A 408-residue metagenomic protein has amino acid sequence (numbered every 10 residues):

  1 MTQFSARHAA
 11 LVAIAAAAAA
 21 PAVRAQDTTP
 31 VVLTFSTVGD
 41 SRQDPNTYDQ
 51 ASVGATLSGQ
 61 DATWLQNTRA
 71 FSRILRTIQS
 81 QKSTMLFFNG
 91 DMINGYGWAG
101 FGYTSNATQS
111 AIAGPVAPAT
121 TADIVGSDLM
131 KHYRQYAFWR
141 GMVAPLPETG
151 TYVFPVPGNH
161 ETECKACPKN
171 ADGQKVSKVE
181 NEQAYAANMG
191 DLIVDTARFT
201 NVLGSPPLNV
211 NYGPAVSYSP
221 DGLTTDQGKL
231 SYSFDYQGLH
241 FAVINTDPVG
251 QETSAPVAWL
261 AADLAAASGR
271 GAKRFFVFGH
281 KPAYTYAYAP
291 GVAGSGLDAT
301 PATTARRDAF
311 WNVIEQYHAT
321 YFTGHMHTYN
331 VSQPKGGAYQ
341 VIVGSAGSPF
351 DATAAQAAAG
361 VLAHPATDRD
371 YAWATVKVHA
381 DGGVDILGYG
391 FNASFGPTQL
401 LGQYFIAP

Functional and structural regions predicted by a protein language model:
M1-A10: Bacterial N-terminal signal peptides that target proteins for export
A17-R24: C-terminal segment of classical bacterial N-terminal signal peptides
A25-M130: N-terminal active-site segment of His-dependent metallophosphoesterases
L33, R42-D49, G95, E163 (+6 more regions): Short, solvent-exposed loop/turn elements at domain surfaces
D40, G90-D91, G158-N159, H280 (+1 more regions): Active-site glycine-centered loops adjacent to acidic/histidine catalytic or metal-binding residues that shape
V53-S58, W98-R270, P290, G294-T320 (+2 more regions): Extended active-site neighborhood of metal-dependent phosphoesterases/phosphodiesterases
N89, A267-Y288: Short acidic, glycine-rich surface-loop motifs adjacent to enzyme active sites
H364-P408: A short C-terminal boundary segment appended to hydrolase-like catalytic domains
